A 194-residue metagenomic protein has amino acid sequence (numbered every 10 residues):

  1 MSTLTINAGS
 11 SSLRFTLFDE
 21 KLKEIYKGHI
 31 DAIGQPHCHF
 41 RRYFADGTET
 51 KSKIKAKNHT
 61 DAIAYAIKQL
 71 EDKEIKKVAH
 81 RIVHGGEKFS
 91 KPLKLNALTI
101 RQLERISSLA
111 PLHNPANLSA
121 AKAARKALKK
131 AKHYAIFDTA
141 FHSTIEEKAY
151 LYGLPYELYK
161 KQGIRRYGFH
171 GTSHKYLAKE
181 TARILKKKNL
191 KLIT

Functional and structural regions predicted by a protein language model:
M1-L4: Extreme N-terminal starter segment of soluble prokaryotic enzymes
N7, I30, V78, D138: Residue-level signal for inorganic ion chemistry
S11-A56: Short glycine-rich, Thr/Ser-proximal phosphate-binding strand/loop in the N-terminal lobe of ATP-dependent enzymes
E24, A56-T60, L93, A97 (+3 more regions): Electropositive phosphate-/nucleotide-binding environments in soluble metabolic enzymes
A45-R81: Glycine-rich, N-terminal phosphate-binding loop and its surrounding beta-alpha-beta segment
E49-S52, Q102-S107, K160-I164: Short glycine/proline- and acidic residue-enriched helix-loop micro-motifs that form flexible lids or anion-recognition
I67-H113, F141-A149: Short beta-strand-loop/turn "lid" adjacent to the catalytic site in phosphate-handling enzymes
N114-P115, A121-T194: Phosphate-binding/catalytic loop of phosphoryl-transfer enzymes
